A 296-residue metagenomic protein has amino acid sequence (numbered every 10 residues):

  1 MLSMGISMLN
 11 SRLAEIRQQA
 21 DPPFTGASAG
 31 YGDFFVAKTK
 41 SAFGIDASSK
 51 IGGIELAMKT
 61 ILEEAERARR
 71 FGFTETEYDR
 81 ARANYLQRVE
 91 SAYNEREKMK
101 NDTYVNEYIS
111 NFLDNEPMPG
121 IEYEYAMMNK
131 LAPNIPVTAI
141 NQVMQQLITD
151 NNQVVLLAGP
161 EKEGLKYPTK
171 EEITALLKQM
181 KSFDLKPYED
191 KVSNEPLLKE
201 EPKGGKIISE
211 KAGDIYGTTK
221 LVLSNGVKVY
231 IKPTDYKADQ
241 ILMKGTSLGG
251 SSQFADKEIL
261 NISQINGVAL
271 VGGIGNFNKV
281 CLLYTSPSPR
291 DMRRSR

Functional and structural regions predicted by a protein language model:
M1-L2, S7-A14, Q18-A20, D79-A83 (+2 more regions): Proteolytic maturation boundary segments
G5, G53-T60, E64, T74-A81 (+8 more regions): Stable alpha-helical elements in mature extracytoplasmic
I6-S48, E107: A structural supersecondary motif
P22-A29, R67-V105, M128, N152-P160 (+1 more regions): Acidic/histidine-enriched alpha-helical segments
F35-S41, I121, L221, N261: Short, flexible turn/loop "capping" segments at secondary-structure junctions
A42-I51, A65-G72, A126-L131, S247-A255 (+1 more regions): Second-shell loop/turn segments in exported
I259-G267: Active-site recognition of the HExxH zinc-binding catalytic motif
Y284-S295: Single conserved hydrophobic/aromatic residue that forms the stacking wall/gate of nucleotide- or nucleobase-binding
